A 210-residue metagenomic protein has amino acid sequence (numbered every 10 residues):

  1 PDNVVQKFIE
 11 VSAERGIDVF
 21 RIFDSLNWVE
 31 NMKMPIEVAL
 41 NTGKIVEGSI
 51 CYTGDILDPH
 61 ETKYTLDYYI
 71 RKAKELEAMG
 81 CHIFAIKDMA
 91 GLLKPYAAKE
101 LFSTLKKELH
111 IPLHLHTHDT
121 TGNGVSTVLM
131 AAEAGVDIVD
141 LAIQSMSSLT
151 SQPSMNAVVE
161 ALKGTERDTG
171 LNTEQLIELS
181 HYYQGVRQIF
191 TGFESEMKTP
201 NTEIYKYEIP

Functional and structural regions predicted by a protein language model:
P1-R21, S25-P210: Catalytic cores and adjacent flexible loops of soluble metabolic enzymes that perform enolate/carbanion chemistry on
